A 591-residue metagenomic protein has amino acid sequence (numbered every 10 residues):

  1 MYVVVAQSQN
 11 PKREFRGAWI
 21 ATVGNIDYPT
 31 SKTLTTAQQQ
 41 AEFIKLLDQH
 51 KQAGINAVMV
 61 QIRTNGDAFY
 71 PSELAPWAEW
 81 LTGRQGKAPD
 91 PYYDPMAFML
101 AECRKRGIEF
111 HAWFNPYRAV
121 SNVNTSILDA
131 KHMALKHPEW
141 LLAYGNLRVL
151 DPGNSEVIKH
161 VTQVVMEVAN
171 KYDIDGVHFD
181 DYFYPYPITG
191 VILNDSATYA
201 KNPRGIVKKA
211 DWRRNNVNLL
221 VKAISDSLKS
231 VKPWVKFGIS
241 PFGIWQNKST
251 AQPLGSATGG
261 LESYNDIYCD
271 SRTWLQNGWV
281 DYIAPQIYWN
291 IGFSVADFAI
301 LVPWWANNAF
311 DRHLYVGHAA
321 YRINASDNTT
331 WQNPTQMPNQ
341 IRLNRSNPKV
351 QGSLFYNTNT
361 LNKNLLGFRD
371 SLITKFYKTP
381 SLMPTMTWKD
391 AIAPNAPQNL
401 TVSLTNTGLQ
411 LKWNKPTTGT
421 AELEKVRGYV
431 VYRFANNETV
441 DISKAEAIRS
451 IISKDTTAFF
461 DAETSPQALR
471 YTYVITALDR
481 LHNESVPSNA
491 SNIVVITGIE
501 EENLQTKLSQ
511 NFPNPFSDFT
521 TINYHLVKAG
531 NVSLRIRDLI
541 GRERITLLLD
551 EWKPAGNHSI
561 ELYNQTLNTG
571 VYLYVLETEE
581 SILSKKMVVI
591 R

Functional and structural regions predicted by a protein language model:
A21, N25-A41, A112, Y117-K171 (+1 more regions): Active-site-adjacent "subsite" loops/lids of carbohydrate-active enzymes
H160-V164, N170-F179, F183-A257, L261-Y282 (+2 more regions): Active-site neighborhood of glycoside hydrolase catalytic domains
Y268-R272, Q276-S294, F310-W388: Substrate-binding cleft of secreted/luminal carbohydrate-active enzymes
G367-E424, R480-T497: Pro/Thr/Ser/Gly-rich low-complexity, intrinsically disordered linker/stalk tracts
Q410-K412, T497-R537, H558-N564, T578-S581: Glycine-centered coil/turn sites that cap beta-strands in beta-rich domains
E424-A468: Recognizes extended acidic, P/S/T-rich segments that occur within or adjacent to Ig-like beta-sandwich modules
D461-S485: Beta-strand-rich modules
T546, I560-E561, Q565-R591: C-terminal tail/sorting-segment detector
